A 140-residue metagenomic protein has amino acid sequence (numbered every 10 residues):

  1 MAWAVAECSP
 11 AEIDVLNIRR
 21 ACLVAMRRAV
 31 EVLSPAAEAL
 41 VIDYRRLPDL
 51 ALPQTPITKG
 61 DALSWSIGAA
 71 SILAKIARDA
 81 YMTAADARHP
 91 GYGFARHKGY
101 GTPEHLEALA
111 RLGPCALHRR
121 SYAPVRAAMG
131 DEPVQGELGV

Functional and structural regions predicted by a protein language model:
M1-V140: RNase H-like, Mg2+-dependent phosphodiesterase core, and more generally RNA phosphate-backbone-engaging helix-loop
